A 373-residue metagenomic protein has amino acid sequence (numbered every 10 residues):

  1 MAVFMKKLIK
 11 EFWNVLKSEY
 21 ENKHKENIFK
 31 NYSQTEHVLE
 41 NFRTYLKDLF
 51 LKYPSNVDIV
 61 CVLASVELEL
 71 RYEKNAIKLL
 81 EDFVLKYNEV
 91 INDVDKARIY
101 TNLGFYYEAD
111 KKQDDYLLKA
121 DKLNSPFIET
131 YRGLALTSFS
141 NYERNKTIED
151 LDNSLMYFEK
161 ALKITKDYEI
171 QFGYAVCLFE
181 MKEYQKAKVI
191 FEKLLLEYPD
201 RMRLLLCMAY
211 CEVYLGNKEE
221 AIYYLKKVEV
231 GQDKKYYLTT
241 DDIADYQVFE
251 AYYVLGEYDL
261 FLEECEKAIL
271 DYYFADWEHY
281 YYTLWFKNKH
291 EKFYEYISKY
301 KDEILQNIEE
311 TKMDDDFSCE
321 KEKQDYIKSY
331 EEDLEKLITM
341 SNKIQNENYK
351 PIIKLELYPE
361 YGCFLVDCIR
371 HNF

Functional and structural regions predicted by a protein language model:
Y20, S33, V38, E229-F373: Eukaryotic alpha-helical solenoid repeat scaffolds
K47-P54, L85-I91, D121-P126, E159-I164 (+4 more regions): Solenoid-like repeat scaffolds
D58, V94-R98, F127-E129, L136 (+5 more regions): Start-of-helix register in tetratricopeptide repeats
